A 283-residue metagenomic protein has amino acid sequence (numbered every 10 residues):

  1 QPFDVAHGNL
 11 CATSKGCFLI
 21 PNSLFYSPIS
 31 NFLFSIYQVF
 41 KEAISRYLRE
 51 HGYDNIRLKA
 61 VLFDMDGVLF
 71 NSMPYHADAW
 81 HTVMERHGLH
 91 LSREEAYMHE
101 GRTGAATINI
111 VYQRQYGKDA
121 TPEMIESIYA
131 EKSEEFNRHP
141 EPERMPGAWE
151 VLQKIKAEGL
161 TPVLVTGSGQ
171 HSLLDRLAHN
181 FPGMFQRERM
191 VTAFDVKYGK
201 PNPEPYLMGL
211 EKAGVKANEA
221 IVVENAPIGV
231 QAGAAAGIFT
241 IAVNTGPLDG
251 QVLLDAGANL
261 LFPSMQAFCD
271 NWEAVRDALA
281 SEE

Functional and structural regions predicted by a protein language model:
P2: Cationic, low-complexity basic patches in intrinsically disordered or flexible, solvent-exposed regions
H7: Short Gly/Ser/Thr- and charged-rich N-terminal loops/segments that act as flexible capping/hinge elements
Y26, N31-K59, E150-Q153, G169-E283: Asp-based, Mg2+/Mn2+-dependent phosphohydrolase catalytic module
I44-E95: Active-site neighborhood of HAD-like aspartate-dependent phosphohydrolases
H51-G52, N137-L164: Short, acidic loop-to-helix structural element flanking the phosphoryl-transfer center in phosphate-processing enzymes
D78, V83-Y116, R138: Alpha-helical substrate-recognition element adjacent to the catalytic core
G101-F136, P146, K154: A metal-dependent, Asp-based hydrolase signature
